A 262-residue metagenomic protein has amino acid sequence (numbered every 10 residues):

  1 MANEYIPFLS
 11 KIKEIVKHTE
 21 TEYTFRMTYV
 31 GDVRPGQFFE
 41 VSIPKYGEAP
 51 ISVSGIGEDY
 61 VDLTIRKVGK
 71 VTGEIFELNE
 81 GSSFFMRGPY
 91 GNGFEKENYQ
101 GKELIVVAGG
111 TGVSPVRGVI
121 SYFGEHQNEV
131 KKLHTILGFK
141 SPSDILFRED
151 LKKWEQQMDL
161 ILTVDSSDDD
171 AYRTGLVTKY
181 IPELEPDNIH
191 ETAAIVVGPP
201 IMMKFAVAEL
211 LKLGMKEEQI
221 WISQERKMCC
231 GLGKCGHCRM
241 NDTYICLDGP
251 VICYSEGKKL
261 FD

Functional and structural regions predicted by a protein language model:
A2-S82, K140: Ferredoxin-reductase
E14, G55, L162-V164, I222 (+1 more regions): Structural signal for conserved beta-strand scaffold positions within catalytic alpha/beta enzyme cores
T28-D32, P44-K45, G57-Y60, E80 (+4 more regions): Short glycine/proline-enriched coil/turn segments at helix->beta-strand junctions
K70-M228: FNR/FR-type flavoprotein reductase catalytic core
E225-P250: Local cysteine-cluster metal-coordination motifs and their immediate loop/turn environment, predominantly Fe-S cluster
I252, E256-D262: Short Fe-S-cluster ligation motifs
